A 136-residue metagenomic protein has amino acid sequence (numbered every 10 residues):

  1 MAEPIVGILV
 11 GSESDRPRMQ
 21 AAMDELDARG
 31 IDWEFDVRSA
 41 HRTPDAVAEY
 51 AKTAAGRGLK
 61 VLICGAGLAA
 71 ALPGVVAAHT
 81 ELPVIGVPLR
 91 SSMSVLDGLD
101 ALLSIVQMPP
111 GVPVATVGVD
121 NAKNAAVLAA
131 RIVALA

Functional and structural regions predicted by a protein language model:
A2-I5, R29-D32, G56-K60, T80-I85 (+1 more regions): Short coil/turn connectors at secondary-structure junctions
A2-R42: Glycine-rich phosphate/diphosphate-binding loop of Rossmann-like nucleotide-binding domains
V10-P17, A21, V95-A136: C-terminal binding/interaction regions
E13, R38-A40, G67-L68, L89-M93 (+1 more regions): Short, ordered loop/turn segments at secondary-structure junctions
M19, D45-E49, P73-V76, D97-G98 (+1 more regions): Short, well-ordered secondary-structure micro-motifs
A22-A28, K52, A78-E81, R131-V133: Short, solvent-exposed amphipathic alpha-helical segments in soluble enzyme and RNA/protein-processing domains
F35-R57: N-terminal beta-loop-helix "entrance" segment that forms/cooperates in small-molecule cofactor or anionic ligand
Y50-L89: Glycine-rich phosphate-binding loop
